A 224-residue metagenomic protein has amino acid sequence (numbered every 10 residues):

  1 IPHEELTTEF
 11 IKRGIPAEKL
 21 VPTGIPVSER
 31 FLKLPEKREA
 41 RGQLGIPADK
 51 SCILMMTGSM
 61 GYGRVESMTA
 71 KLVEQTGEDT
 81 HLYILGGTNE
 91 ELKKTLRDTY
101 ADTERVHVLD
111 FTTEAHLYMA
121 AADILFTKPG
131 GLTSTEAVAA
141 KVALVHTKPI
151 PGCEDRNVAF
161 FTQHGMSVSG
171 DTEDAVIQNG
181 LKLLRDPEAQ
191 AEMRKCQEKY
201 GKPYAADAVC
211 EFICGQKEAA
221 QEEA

Functional and structural regions predicted by a protein language model:
I1-S59, T88-E91: A nucleotide-sugar donor-handling region in carbohydrate enzymes
L6-F10, L92-L96, T133, G152-V158: Short, glycine/polar-rich helix-capping loops at beta-to-alpha or helix-loop-helix junctions that flank or form
E36, V168, E173-D174, L181-E198 (+2 more regions): Conserved donor-nucleotide binding/catalytic region of nucleotide-linked donor-dependent transferases
K37-A122: Donor-nucleotide binding loops and adjacent catalytic segments primarily of GT-B fold Leloir glycosyltransferases
H116, S134-A140, A159: Short alpha-helical segment that forms part of, or immediately flanks, the ligand-binding pocket in carbohydrate-active
A120-G130: Acidic donor-binding loop of glycosyltransferase active sites
A122-D123, K141-A143: A short alpha->beta transition loop at the rim of the catalytic pocket in nucleotide-sugar-dependent
P151-G180: Change "using UDP/GDP/dTDP sugars" to "using nucleotide sugars
